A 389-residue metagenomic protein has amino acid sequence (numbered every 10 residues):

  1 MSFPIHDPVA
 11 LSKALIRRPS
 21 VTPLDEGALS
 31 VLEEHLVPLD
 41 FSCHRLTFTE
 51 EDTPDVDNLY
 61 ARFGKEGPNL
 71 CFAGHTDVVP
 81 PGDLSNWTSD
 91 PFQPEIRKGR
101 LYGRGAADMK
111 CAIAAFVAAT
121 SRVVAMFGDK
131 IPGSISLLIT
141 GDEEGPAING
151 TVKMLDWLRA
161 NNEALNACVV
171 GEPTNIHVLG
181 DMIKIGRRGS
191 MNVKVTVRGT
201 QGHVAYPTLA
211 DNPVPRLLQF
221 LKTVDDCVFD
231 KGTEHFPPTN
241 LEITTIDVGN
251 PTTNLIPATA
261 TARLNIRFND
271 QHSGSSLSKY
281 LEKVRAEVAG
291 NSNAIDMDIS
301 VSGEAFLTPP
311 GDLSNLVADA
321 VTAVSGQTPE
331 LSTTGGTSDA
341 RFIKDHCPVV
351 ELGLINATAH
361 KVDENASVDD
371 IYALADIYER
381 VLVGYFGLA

Functional and structural regions predicted by a protein language model:
S2-H6, T174-I176, I185, M191-A389: Metal-dependent amide/peptide-bond hydrolase catalytic core, centered on the "pita-bread" metallohydrolase fold
S2-R104, A125-I131: Acidic/His- and Gly-rich active-site-bordering loop/insert found across diverse amide/peptide-bond hydrolases
V21, D77, N86, E144 (+2 more regions): Catalytic metal-binding/acid-base residues of hydrolase active sites
H44, L70-F72, L138, V169 (+1 more regions): Hydrophobic/aromatic beta-strand patches that form the interior of the parallel beta-sheet core in alpha/beta enzyme
P81-I96, G186-T196, D319-A320: Acidic-glycine-rich active-site phosphate/pyrophosphate-binding loop
A107, C111-T223, D363-A373: Fold-level recognition of mixed alpha/beta catalytic cores in primary-metabolism enzymes, strongest
